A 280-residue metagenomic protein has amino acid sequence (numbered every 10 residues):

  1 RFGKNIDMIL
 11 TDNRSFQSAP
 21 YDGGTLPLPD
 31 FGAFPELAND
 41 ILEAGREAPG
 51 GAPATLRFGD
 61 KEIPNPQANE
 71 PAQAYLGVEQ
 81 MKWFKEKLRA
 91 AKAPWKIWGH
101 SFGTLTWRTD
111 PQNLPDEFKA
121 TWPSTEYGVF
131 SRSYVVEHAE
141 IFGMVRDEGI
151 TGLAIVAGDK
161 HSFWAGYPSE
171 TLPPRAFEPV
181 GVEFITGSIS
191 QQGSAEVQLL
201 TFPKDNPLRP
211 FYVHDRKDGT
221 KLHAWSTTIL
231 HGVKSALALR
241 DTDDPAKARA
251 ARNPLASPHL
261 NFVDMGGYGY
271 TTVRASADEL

Functional and structural regions predicted by a protein language model:
R1-L280: Long, structured stretches of catalytic cores involved in phosphate-ester chemistry, encompassing
